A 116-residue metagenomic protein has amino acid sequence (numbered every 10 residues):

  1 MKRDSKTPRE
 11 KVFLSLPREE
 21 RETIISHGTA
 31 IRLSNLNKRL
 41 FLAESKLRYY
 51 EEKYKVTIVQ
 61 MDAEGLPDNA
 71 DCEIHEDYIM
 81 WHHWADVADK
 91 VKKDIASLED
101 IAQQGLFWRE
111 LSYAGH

Functional and structural regions predicted by a protein language model:
M1-K6: Compact Cys/His-rich, Zn2+-coordinating modules
T7-R32: Short, charge-rich amphipathic alpha-helices with coiled-coil/heptad character
E22, T29, L36, P67-A70 (+2 more regions): Amphipathic alpha-helical coiled-coil segments and their boundaries
I24-K46: Short, charge/polar-rich alpha-helical segments
L36, A43-Y50, Y54-I58, W84 (+2 more regions): Non-transmembrane amphipathic alpha-helical segments
Y49-I74: Short E/K-rich amphipathic alpha-helical oligomerization segments
Q60-E64, D77, I101, W108: Non-heme di-metal
K90-A114: Long amphipathic alpha-helical coiled-coil segments
